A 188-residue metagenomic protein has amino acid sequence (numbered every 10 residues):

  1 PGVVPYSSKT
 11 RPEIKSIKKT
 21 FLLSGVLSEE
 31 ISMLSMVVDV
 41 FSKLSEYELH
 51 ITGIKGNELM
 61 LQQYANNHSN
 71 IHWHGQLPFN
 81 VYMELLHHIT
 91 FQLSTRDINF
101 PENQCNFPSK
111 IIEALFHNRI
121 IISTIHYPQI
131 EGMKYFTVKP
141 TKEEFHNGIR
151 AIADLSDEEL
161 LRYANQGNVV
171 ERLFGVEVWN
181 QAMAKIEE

Functional and structural regions predicted by a protein language model:
P1, G75, S123: Short loop/edge segments at beta-strand edges and connector loops that shape dinucleotide/nucleotide cofactor-binding
V4-K9, S16-Q63, W73-Y82: Conserved catalytic-core segment of nucleotide-activated headgroup transferases in glycan assembly
S28-S32, N80-L85, Q92-I112, I122-G132: Nucleotide-sugar-dependent
G53-L59, I121-P128: Short, polar loop motifs at secondary-structure junctions
T90, N118-R119: A short alpha->beta transition loop at the rim of the catalytic pocket in nucleotide-sugar-dependent
L115: Short alpha-helix at the nucleotide-sugar/activated-sugar donor binding site of glycosyltransferases and closely
I130-A151: Change "using UDP/GDP/dTDP sugars" to "using nucleotide sugars
D157-E187: A charged, aromatic-enriched C-terminal amphipathic alpha-helix characteristic of glycosyltransferases across folds
